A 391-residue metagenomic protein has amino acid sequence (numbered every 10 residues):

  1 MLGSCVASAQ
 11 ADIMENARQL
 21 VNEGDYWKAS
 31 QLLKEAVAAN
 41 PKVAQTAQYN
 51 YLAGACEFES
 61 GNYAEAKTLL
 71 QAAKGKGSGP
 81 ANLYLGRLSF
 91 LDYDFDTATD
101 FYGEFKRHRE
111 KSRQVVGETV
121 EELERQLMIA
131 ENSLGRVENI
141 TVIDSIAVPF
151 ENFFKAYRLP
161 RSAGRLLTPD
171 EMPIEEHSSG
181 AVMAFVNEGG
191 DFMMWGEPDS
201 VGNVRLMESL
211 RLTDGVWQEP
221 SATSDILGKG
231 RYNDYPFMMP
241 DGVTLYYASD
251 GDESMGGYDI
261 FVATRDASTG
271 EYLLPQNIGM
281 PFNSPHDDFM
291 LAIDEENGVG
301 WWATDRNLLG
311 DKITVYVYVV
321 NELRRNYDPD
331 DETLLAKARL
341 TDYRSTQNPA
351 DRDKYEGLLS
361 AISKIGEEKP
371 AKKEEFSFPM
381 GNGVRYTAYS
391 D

Functional and structural regions predicted by a protein language model:
A11, Q45-Q48, P80, Q114-V115: Start-of-helix register in tetratricopeptide repeats
A11-N40, L52: Alpha-helical segment of the N-proximal tetratricopeptide repeat
K76, P80, Y84, L91-T97 (+2 more regions): Short, conserved micro-motifs composed of acidic
